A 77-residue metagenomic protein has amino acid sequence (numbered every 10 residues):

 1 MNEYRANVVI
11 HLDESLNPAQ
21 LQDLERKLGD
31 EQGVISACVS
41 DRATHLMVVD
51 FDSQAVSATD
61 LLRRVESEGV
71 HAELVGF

Functional and structural regions predicted by a protein language model:
M1-E14: Short glycine-/aliphatic-rich beta-strand segments at the starts of folded cytosolic domains
N2, S40-A43: Short, ordered beta-strand-loop transition motifs
L16, E25-D41: Short acidic amphipathic segments
L16-Q20, S57: Short amphipathic alpha-helical segments
D23-D30, D60-G69: Short amphipathic alpha-helices in soluble, non-transmembrane regions that often serve as interface/regulatory elements
A37-C38, E68-F77: Conserved short beta-strand edge segments in small beta-sheet-based binding/regulatory domains
H45-D50: A generic structural motif
F51-V56: Helix N-cap motif at beta-to-alpha junctions
